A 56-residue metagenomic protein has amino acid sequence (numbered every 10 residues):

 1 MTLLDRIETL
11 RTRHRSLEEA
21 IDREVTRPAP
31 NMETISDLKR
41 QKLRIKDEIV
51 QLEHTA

Functional and structural regions predicted by a protein language model:
M1-A56: Extended, charge-rich alpha-helical interface modules
